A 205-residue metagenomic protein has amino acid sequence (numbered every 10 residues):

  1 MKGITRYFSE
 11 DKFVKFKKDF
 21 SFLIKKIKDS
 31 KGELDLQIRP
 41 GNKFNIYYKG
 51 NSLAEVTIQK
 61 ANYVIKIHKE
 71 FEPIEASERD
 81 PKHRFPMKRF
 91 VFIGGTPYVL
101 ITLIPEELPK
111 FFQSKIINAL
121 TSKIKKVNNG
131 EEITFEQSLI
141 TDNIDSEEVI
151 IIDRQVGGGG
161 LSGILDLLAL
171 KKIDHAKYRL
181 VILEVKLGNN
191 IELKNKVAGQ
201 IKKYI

Functional and structural regions predicted by a protein language model:
M1-I205: Charged, terminal alpha-helix-loop-beta segments that serve as non-catalytic nucleic-acid engagement and/or assembly
